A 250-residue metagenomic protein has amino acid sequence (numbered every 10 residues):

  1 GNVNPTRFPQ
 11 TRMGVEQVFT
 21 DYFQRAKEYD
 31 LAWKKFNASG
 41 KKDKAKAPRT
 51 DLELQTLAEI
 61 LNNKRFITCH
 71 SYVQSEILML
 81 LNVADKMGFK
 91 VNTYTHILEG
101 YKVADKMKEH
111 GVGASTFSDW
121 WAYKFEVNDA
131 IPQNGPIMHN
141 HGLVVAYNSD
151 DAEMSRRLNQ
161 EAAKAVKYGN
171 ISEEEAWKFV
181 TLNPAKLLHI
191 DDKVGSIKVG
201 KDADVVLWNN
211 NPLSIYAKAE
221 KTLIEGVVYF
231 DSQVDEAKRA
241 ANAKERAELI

Functional and structural regions predicted by a protein language model:
G1-T93, K218, I224, D235 (+1 more regions): Polyanionic/metal-chelating signatures
F66, D105-K108, V112-W208: His/Asp/Glu-enriched, well-ordered alpha-helical/loop segment that forms or immediately abuts the divalent-metal
Q74-L78, I97-A104, M154-S155: Active-site environment of divalent metal-dependent phosphoester hydrolases
I77-D85, V103-K108, A162: Distinct, well-ordered alpha-helical segments
F89-H96, G113-S118: Short hydrophobic/aromatic-enriched beta-strand-loop microsegments
H96-L98, S118-Y123, V227: Short, acidic/turn-prone active-site loops that include or flank metal/cofactor- and phosphate-binding residues
K198, D202-N242: C-terminal cap of metal-dependent C-N hydrolases
A241-I250: Charged, amphipathic alpha-helical linkers/stalks
